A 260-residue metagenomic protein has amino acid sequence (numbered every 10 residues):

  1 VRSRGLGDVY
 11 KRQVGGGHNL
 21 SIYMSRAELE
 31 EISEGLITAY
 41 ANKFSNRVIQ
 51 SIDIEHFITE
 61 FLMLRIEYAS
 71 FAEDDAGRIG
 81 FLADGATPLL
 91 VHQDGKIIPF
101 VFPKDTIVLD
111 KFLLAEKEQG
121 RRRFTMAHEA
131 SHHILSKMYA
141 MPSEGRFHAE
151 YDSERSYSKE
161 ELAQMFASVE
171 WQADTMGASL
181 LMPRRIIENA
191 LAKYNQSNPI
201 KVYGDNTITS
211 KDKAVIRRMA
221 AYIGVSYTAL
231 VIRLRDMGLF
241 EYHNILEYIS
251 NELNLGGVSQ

Functional and structural regions predicted by a protein language model:
V1-Y10: Single conserved hydrophobic/aromatic residue that forms the stacking wall/gate of nucleotide- or nucleobase-binding
K11-Q260: Active-site hotspot residues in diverse enzymes, especially metal/ion-binding acidic/histidine motifs
